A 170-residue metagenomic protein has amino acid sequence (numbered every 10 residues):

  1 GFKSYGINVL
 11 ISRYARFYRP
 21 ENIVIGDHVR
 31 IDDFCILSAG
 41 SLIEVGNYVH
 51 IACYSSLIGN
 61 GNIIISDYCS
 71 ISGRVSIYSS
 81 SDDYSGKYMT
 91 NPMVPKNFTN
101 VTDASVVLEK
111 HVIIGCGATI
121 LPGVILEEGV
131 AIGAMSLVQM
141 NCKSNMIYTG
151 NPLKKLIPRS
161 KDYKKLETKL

Functional and structural regions predicted by a protein language model:
G1-P20: N-terminal segments that cap or nucleate solenoid repeat domains
F2-S4, F34, Y54, D162-L170: Generic hydrophobic, helix-prone segments enriched in Leu/Val/Ile
A15-I25, I31-P122, N151, I157-S160: Flexible, glycine/small-residue-enriched loop-and-beta-strand segment within the central core of proteins
V24, I120-L170: C-terminal/domain-terminus segments
